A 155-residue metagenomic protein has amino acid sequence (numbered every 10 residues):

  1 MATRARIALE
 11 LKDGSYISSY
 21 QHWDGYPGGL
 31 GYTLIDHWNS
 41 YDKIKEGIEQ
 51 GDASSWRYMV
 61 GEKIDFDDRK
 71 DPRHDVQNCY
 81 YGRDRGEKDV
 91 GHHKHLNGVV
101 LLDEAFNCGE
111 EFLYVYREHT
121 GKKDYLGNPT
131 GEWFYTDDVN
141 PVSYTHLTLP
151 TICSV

Functional and structural regions predicted by a protein language model:
M1-T3: A short catalytic or substrate-binding loop motif that flags glycine-/basic-rich loops and adjacent residues that bind
A5-L9: Short beta-strand scaffold segments in enzyme catalytic cores
E10-G14, E118-H119: Short acidic-glycine loop/turn motifs at beta-strand connectors
S19-G28: Short, solvent-exposed aromatic-acidic interface loops
L30-E62: Compact, glycine/acidic-enriched structural inserts
Y80-R83, E87-A105: Extended, Lys/Arg-enriched charged tracts that mediate electrostatic binding to polyanionic substrates
T145-T151: Conserved small/polar residues in nucleotide/adenosyl-binding loops
